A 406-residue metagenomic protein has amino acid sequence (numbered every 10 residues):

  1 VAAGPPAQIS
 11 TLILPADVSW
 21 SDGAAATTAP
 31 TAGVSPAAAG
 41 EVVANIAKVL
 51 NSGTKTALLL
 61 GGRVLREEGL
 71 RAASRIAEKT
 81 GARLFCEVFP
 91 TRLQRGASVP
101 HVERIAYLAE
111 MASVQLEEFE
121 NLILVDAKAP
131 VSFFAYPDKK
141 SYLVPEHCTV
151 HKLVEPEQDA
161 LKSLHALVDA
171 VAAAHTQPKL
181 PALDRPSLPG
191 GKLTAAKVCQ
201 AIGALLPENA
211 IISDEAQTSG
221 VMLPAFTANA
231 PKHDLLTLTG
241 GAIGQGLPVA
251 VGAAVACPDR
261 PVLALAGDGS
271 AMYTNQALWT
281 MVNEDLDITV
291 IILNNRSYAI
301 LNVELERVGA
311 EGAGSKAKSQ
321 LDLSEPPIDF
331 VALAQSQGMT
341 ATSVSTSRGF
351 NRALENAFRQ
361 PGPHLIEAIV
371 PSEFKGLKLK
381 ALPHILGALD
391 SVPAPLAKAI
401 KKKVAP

Functional and structural regions predicted by a protein language model:
V1, T27-A29, E68-G81, P137-Y142 (+6 more regions): Short, solvent-exposed amphipathic alpha-helical segments in soluble enzyme and RNA/protein-processing domains
V1-P5, R104, Q115-E118, L122 (+5 more regions): Conserved thiamine diphosphate
A2, I13-S98, H175-I243, N275 (+1 more regions): Cofactor-pocket helix-loop regions in the catalytic cores of large enzyme subunits
P5-I9, S52-K55, E78-R83, E117-N121 (+7 more regions): Short coil/turn connectors at secondary-structure junctions
I9, I13, A25, D126 (+6 more regions): Phosphate/pyrophosphate-binding active-site segments
L14-P15, G61-G62, E87-F89, A127 (+3 more regions): Cofactor-binding loop segments of dinucleotide-utilizing enzymes, especially the Rossmann-like FAD- and NAD(P)+-binding
G62-L153, A228-R260, M272-Q276, R307 (+1 more regions): Glycine-rich, anion-gripping cofactor-binding loops and their flanking helix/strand elements in enzyme active sites
V221-P406: Thiamine diphosphate
